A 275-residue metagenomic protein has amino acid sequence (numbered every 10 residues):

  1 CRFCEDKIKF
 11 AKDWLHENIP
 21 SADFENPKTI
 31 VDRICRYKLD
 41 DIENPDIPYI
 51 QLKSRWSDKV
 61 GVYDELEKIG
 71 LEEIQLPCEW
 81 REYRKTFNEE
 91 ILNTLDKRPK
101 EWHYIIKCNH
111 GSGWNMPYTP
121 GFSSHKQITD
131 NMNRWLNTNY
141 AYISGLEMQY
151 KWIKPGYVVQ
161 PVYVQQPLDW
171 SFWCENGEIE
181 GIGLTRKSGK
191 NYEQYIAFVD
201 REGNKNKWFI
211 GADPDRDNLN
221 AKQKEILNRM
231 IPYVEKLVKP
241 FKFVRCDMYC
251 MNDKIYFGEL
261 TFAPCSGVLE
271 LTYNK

Functional and structural regions predicted by a protein language model:
C1-I47: Membrane-proximal basic amphipathic "stem/tether" segments
D32-G121, N133-L146, G156: A conserved helix-loop-beta module that forms one wall/lid of the active-site cleft in ATP-utilizing catalytic domains
H110, P161-Y163, C174-N176, C250 (+1 more regions): Short, flexible loop/turn elements at secondary-structure junctions
S112, S188-K190, A263-C265: Short, surface-exposed beta-strand-loop junctions and turns on beta-sheet-rich folds
S123-P214, I255: Phosphate-binding site of ATP-dependent enzymes
N191-Q194, S266-K275: A short, polar/charged loop-to-alpha-helix boundary motif
R201-V234: A conserved mid-domain beta-alpha-beta active-site/ligand-binding segment of alpha/beta enzyme cores
K239-L271: Conserved metal-phosphate-binding beta-hairpin within the catalytic cores of diverse ATP-dependent phosphoryl-transfer
